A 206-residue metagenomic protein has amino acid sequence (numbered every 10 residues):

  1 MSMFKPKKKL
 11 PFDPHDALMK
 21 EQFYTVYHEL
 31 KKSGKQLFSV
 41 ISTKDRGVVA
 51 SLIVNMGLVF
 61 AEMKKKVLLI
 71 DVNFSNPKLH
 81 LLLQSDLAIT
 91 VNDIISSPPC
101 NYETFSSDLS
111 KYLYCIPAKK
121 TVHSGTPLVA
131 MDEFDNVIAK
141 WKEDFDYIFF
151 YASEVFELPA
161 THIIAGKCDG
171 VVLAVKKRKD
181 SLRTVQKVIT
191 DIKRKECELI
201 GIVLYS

Functional and structural regions predicted by a protein language model:
S2-K20, Y24, H28-K32, S42-R46 (+1 more regions): P-loop/Walker-type NTP enzyme "switch/lid" segment
H28, V54, L58, E62 (+2 more regions): Short, well-ordered alpha-helices that flank and scaffold nucleotide-derived cofactor binding pockets
G34, M63-K64, L109, C168 (+1 more regions): Residues at helix C-cap/C′ positions in short coil/turn segments immediately following an alpha-helix
K35-S39, K66-L68, Y147-F149: Residue-level preference for the first positions of well-ordered beta-strands
K35-V59: Glycine-rich P-loop/Walker A and Walker A-like loops and their local beta1-loop-alpha1 context in P-loop NTPases
F38, L68-I70, Y114-I116, V172 (+1 more regions): Hydrophobic/aromatic beta-strand patches that form the interior of the parallel beta-sheet core in alpha/beta enzyme
P127-S206: Conserved catalytic-core segment of NTP-binding enzymes
